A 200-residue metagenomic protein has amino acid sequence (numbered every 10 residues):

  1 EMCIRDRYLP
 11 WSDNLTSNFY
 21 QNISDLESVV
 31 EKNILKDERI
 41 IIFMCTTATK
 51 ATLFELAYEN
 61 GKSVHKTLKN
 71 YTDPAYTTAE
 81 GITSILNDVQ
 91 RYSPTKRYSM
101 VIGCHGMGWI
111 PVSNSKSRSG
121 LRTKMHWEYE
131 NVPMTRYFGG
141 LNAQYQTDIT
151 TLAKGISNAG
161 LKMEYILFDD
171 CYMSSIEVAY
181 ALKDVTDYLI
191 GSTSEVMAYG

Functional and structural regions predicted by a protein language model:
E1-I4: Short, small-residue-biased leader/transition segments that mark boundaries at the very start of proteins
W11-N14, T46-K50, P74, C104-I110 (+3 more regions): Solvent-exposed loop/turn segments at secondary-structure junctions within structured extracellular/periplasmic domains
L15-T46: N-terminal carbohydrate-binding/catalytic regions of secreted carbohydrate-active enzymes
N18-F19, L53-F54, I110-K116, V178-A179: Short, solvent-exposed loop/turn and secondary-structure capping segments
I34-I41, S93-S99, G160-Y165, D184-Y188: Loop/turn elements at helix/coil->beta-strand transitions in domains of secreted/extracellular proteins
T49, A57-R91: Functional beta-strand-loop-alpha-helix junction segments that form "active/interaction loops" within catalytic
M107-N158: A short, glycine/acidic-enriched catalytic loop
L161-G200: Active-site-proximal C-terminal subdomain of hydrolase catalytic domains
